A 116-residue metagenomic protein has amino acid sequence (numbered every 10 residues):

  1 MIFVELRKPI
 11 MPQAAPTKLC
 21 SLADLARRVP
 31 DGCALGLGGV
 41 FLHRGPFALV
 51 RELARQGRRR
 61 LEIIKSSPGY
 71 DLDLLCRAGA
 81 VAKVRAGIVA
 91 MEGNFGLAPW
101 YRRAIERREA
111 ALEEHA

Functional and structural regions predicted by a protein language model:
F3-A116: Conserved alpha/beta enzyme-core scaffold
